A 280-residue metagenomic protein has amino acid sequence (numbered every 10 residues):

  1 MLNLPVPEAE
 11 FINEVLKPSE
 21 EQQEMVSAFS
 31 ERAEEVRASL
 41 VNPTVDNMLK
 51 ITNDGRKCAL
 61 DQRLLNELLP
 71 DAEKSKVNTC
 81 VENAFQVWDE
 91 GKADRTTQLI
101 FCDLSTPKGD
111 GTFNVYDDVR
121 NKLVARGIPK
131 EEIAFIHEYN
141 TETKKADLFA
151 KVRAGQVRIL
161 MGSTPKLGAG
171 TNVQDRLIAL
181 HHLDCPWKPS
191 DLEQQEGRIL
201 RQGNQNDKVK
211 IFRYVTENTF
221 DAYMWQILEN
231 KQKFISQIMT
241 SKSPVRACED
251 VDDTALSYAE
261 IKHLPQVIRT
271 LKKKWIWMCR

Functional and structural regions predicted by a protein language model:
M1-A72, K76, N83-Q86, Q98 (+1 more regions): Inter-lobe connector of SF1/SF2 helicase motors
A9-F11, P129-E132, V157, D175-L180 (+1 more regions): Short glycine-/polar-rich loops that comprise or flank the Walker A/P-loop and associated switch/sensor motifs
S19-Q23, S105-P107, N140-T141, K166-G168 (+3 more regions): Conserved nucleotide-binding/hydrolysis micro-motifs of P-loop NTPases
L40-I51, A93-V119: Conserved strand-helix element at the start of the C-terminal RecA-like helicase core
K108, A146, L160-H182, K188-Q205: SF2 helicase motor core recognition
R120, V124, P129-T164: Conserved helicase ATPase core of P-loop NTP-dependent helicases/translocases
S190-E193, I199-W275: A conserved SF2-helicase RecA2
